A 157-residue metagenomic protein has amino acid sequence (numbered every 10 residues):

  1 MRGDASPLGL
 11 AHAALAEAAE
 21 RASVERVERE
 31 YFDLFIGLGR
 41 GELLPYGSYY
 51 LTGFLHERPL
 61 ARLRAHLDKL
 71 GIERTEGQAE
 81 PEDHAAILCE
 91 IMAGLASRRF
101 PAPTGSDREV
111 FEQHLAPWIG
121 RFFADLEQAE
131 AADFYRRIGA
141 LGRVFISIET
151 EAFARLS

Functional and structural regions predicted by a protein language model:
M1-S157: Charged, alpha-helix-forming regions
